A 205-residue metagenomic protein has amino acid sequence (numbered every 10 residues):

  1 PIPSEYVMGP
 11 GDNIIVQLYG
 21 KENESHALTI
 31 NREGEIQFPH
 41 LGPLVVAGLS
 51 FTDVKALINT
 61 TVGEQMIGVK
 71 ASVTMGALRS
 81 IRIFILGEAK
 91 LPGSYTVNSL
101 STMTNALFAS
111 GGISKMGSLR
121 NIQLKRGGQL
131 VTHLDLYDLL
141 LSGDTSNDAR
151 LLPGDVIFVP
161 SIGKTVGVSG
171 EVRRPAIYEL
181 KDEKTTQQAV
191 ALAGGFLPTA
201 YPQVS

Functional and structural regions predicted by a protein language model:
P1-S205: Ser/Thr/Pro/Gly-biased, low-complexity, turn-/loop-rich segments that often occur immediately after N-terminal
